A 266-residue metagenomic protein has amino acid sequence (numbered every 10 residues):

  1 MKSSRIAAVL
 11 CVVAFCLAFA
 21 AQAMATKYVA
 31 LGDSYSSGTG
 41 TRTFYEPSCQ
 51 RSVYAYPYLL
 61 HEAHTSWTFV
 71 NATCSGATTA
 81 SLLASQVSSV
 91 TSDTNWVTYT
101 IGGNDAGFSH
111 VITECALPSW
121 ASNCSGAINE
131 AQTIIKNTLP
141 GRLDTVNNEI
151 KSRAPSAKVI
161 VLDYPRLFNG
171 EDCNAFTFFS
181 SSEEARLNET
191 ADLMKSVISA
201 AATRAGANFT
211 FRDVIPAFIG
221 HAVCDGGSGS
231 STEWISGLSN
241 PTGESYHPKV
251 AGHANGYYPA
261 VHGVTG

Functional and structural regions predicted by a protein language model:
M1-V9: Bacterial N-terminal signal peptides that target proteins for export
M24-T73, S88, L117: Serine-esterase "nucleophile elbow" of acetyl-processing enzymes
K27-G38, T68-T73, N95-T100, D105-G107 (+3 more regions): Structural recognition of the beta-strand scaffold that forms the well-ordered cores of secreted hydrolase catalytic
T39, S81-I135, R166-F168: Oxyanion-hole/transition-state-stabilizing segment in secreted/luminal serine hydrolases and related acyltransferases
H61-W67, G141-I160, L193-R212: A structural motif corresponding to the C-terminal end of an alpha-helix and its immediate exit/capping segment
P165-G266: Catalytic His-Asp segment of secreted/periplasmic serine-dependent ester chemistry enzymes
